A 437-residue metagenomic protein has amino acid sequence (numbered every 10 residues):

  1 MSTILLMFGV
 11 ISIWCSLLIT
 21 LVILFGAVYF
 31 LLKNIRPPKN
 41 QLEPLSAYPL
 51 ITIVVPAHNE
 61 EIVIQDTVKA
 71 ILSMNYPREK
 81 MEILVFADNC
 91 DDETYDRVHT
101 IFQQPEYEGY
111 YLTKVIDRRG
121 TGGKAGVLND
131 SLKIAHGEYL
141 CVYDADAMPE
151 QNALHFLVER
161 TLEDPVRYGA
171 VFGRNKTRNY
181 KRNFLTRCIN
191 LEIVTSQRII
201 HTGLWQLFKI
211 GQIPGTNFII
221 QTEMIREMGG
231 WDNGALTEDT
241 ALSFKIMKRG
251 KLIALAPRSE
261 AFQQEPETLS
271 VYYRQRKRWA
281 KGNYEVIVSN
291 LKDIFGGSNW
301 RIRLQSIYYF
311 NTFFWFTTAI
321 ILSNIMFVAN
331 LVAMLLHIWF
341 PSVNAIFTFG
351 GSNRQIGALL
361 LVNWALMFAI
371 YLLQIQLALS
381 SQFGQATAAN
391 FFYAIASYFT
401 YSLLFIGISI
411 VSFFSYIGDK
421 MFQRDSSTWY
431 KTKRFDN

Functional and structural regions predicted by a protein language model:
F25-Y48, K292-I307, A333-N437: Juxtamembrane C-terminal module of membrane proteins
G26-K80: N-terminal signal-anchor transmembrane helix
P49-T52, E82, R226, A241: Cell-envelope/extracellular polymer assembly enzymes that use nucleotide-activated donors
Q65, D92-I101, L128, N152: Acidic helix N-cap motif at the loop->helix transition within catalytic regions of sugar-transfer enzymes
L72-D117: Acidic donor-binding segment of Leloir-type glycosyltransferases
F102, E106-L112, I116-K133, G137-E138 (+2 more regions): Long helical/loop segments within the catalytic core of UDP-sugar-dependent glycosyltransferases, especially the large
S243-F262: Catalytic donor-sugar/metal-binding loop of nucleotide-sugar-dependent glycosyltransferases
